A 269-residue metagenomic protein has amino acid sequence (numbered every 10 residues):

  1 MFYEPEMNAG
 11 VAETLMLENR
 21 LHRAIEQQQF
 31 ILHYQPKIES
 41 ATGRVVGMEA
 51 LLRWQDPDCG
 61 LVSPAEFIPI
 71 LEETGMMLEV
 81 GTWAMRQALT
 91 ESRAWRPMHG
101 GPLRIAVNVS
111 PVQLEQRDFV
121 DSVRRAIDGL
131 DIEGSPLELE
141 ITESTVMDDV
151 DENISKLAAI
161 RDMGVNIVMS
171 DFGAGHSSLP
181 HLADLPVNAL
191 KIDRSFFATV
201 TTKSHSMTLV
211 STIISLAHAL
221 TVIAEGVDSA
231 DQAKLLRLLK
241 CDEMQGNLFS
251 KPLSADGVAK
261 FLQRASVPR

Functional and structural regions predicted by a protein language model:
M1-I70, N108, M169, A224 (+2 more regions): Active-site core of bacterial EAL-family cyclic-dinucleotide phosphodiesterase domains
E4, G10-A12, S40-E49, M76-E152 (+1 more regions): Catalytic core of bacterial c-di-GMP phosphodiesterases, primarily the EAL and HD-GYP domains, capturing alpha-helical
L17-R20, A24, A50-L51, E66 (+8 more regions): Structural preference for long, well-ordered alpha-helical segments in enzyme cores
L21, R237, L253-R269: C-terminal helical cap(s) of enzyme catalytic domains, especially alpha/beta-barrels
I25, R96, R161, S266: Conserved ATPase "switch" residues in P-loop NTPase domains
I105, R124-V200, I214-P252: The catalytic core of metal-dependent phosphodiesterases that act on cyclic dinucleotides
L209: Conserved N-terminal phosphate-binding loop of PLP-dependent enzymes in the Aspartate aminotransferase
